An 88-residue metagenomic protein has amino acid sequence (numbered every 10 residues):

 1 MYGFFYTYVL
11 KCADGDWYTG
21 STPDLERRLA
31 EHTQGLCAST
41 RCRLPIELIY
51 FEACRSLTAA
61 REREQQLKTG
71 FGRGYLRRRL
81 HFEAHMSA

Functional and structural regions predicted by a protein language model:
M1-R73, L80-A88: GIY-YIG nuclease catalytic motif and its immediate N-terminal context
